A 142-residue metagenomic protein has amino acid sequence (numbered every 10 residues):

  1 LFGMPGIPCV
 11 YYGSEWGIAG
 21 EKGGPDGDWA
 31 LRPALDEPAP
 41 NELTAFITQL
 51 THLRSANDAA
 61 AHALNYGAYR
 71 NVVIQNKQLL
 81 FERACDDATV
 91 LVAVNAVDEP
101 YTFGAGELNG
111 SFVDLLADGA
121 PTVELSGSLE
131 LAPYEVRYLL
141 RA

Functional and structural regions predicted by a protein language model:
F2-V10, S14-A142: Carbohydrate-interacting/catalytic domains
